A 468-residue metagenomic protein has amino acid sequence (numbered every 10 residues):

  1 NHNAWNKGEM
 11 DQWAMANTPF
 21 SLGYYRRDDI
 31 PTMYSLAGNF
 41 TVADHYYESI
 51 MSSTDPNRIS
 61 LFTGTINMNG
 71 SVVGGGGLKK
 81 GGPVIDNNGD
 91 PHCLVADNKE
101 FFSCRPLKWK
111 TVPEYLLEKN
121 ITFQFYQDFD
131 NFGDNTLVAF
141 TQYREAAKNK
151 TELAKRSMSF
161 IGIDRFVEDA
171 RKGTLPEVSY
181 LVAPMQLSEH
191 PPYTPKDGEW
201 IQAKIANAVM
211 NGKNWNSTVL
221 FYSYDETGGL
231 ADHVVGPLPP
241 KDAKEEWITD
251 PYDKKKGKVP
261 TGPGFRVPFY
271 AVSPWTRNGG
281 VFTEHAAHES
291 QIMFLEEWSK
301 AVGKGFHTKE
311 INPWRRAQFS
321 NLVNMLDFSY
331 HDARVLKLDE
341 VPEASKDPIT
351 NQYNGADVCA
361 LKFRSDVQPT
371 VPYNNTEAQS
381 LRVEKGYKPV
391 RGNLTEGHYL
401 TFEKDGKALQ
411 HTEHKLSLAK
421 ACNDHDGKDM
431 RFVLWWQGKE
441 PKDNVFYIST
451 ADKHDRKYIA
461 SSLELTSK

Functional and structural regions predicted by a protein language model:
N1-G406, T412-D455, E464-K468: N-terminal pro-sequences and low-complexity stem/linker regions of secreted or lumenal proteins
